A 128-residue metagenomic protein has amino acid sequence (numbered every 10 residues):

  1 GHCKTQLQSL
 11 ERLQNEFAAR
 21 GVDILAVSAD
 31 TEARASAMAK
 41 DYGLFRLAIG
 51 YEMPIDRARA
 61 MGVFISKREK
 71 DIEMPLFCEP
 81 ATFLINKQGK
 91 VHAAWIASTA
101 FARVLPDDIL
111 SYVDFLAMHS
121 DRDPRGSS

Functional and structural regions predicted by a protein language model:
G1-S128: Chalcogenol-based redox active-site neighborhoods
